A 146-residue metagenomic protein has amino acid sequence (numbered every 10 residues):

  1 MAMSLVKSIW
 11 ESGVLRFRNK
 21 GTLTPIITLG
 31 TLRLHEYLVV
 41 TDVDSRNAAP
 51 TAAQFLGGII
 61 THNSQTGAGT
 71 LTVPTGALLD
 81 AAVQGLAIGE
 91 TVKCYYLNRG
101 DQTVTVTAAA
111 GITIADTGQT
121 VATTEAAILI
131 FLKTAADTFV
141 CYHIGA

Functional and structural regions predicted by a protein language model:
M1-L32: Register-specific beta-strand positions within repetitive beta-rich fiber domains
K20, T24-A110, Q119, T123-E125 (+1 more regions): Exposed extracellular interaction/assembly regions and N-terminal maturation sites
T113-I114: A conserved acidic, glycine/proline-rich C-terminal tail/linker
